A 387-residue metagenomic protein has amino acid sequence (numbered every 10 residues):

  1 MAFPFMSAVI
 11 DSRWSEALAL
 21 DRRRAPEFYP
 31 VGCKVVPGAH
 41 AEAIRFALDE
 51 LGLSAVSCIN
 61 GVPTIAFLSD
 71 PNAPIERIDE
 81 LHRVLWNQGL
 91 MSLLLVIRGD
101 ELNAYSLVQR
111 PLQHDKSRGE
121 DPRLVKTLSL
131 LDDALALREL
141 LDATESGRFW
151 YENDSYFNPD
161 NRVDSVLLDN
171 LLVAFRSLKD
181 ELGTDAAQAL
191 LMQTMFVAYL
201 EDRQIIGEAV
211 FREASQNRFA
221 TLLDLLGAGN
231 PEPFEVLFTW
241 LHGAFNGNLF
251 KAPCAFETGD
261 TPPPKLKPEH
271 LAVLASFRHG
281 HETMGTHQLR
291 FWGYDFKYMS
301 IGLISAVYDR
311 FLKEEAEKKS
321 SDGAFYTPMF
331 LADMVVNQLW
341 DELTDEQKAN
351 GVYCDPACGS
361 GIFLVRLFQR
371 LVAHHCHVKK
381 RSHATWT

Functional and structural regions predicted by a protein language model:
A2-S129, D133, T327, Q369-V372: Nucleic acid-processing catalytic cores of prokaryotic defense/repair systems
G99, T127-V372: Preference for the N-terminal adenyl/adenosyl cofactor-binding alpha/beta module
A373-H377: Post-Walker A helix-loop "phosphate-sensing" segment adjacent to the P-loop in P-loop NTPases
V378-T387: Cysteine-dependent PTP/DSP-like catalytic domain, specifically the C-terminal lobe
